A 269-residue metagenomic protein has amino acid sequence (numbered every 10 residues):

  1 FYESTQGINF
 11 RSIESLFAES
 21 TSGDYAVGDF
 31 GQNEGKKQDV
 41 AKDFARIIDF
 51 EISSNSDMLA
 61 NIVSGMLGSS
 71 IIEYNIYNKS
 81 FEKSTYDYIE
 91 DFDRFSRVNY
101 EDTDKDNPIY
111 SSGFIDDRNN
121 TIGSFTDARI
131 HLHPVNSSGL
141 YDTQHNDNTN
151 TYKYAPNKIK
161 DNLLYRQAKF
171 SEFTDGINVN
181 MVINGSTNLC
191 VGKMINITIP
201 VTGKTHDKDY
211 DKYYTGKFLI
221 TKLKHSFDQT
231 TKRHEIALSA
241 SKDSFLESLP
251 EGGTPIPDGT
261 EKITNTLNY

Functional and structural regions predicted by a protein language model:
F1-S4: Short, well-structured beta-strand/strand-turn elements
Q6-I8: Hydrophobic residues embedded in beta-strands of well-ordered beta-sheets
R11-A18, S241-S244: Secondary-structure transition/turn motif
E19-G23: Activation targets extended, charge/polar-rich intrinsically disordered C-terminal tails
D24-Y269: An acidic/polar, Gly/Ser/Thr-rich interaction patch typically located in mid-to-C-terminal regions of proteins
